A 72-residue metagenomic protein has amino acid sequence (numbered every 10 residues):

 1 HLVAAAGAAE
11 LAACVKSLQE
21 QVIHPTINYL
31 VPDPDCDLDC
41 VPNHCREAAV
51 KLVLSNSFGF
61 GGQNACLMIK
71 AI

Functional and structural regions predicted by a protein language model:
H1-A5: Extended C-terminal subregions enriched in glycine
A6-F60, M68-I72: Structural signature of cysteine-dependent C-C bond-forming condensing enzymes
